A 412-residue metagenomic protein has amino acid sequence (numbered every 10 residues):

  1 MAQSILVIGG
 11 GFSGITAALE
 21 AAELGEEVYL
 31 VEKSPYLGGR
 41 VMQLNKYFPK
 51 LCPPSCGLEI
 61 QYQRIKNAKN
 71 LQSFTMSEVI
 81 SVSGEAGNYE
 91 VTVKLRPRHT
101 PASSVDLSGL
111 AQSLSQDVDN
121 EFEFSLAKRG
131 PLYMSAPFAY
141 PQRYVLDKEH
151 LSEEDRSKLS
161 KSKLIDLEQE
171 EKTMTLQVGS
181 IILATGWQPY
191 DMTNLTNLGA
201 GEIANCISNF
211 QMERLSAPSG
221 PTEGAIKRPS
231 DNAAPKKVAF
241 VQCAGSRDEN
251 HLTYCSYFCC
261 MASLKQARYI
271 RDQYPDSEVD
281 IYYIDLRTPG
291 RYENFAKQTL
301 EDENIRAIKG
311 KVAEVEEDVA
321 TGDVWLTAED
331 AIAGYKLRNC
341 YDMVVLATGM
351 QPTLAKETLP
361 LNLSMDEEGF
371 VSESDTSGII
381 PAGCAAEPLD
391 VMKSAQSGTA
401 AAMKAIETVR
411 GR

Functional and structural regions predicted by a protein language model:
M1-R412: Residues forming the flavin
